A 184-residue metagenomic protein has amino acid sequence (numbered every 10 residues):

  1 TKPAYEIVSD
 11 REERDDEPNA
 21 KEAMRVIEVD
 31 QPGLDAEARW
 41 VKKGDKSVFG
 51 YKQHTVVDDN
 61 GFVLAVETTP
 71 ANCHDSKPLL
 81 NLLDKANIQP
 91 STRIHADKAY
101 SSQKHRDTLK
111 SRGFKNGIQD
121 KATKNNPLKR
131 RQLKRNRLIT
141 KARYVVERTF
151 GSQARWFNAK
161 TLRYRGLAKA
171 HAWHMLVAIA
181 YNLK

Functional and structural regions predicted by a protein language model:
T1-S111, L176-N182: Polybasic low-complexity intrinsically disordered regions
T92-R93, K98-A168, A172: Helix-centered, glycine/charged polyanion-binding patches within enzymatic domains that contact phosphate-containing
V146-E147, Y181-L183: Residue-level micro-sites within transmembrane alpha helices that shape and flank functional polar/acidic positions
